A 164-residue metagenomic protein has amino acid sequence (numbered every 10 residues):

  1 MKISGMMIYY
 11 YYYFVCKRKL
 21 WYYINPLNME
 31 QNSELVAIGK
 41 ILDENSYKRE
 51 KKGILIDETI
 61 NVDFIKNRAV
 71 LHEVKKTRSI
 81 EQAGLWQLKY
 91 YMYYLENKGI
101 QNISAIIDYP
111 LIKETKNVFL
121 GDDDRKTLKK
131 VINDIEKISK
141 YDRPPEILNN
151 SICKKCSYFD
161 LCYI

Functional and structural regions predicted by a protein language model:
M1-D57: Charged, glycine-rich intrinsically disordered N-terminal tails and low-complexity linkers that flank
M1-I3, N67-K75, D134-R143: Short amphipathic alpha-helical segments and their helix-coil junctions
C16, I60-R78, Y91-Y93: Conserved catalytic cores of phosphodiester-cleaving nucleases, focusing on short active-site segments
C16, L20, D142-I164: Cysteine-cluster motifs in flexible loop/terminal segments that predominantly coordinate metals
S33-R68, S79-I80, W86, K113-L120: Active-site metal-binding core of divalent-cation-utilizing nuclease and nuclease-like domains
A83-I106: Metal-dependent nuclease catalytic cores in nucleic-acid-processing enzymes, especially RNase H-like/related
I100-L120: Substrate-binding beta-hairpin/strand module that engages nucleic acids
D122-N150: Short, charged low-complexity linear segments at domain edges
